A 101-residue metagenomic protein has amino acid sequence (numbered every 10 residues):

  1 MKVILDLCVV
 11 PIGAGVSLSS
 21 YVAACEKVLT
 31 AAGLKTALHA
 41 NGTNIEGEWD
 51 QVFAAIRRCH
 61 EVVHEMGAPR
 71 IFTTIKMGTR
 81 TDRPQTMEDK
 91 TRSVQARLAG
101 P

Functional and structural regions predicted by a protein language model:
M1-P101: Charge-rich, low-complexity N-terminal segments
